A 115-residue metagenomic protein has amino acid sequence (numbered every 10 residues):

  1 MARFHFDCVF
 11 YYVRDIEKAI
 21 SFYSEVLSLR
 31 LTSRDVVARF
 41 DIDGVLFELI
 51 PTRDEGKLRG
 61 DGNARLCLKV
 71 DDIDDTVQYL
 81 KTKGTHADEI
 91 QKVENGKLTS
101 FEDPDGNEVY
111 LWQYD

Functional and structural regions predicted by a protein language model:
M1-A2, K81-D115: Vicinal oxygen chelate
M1-K18, L46, A64-L66: N-terminal beta-strand motif that seeds the catalytic metal site of vicinal oxygen chelate
V13, I42, V70: Aromatic-flanked redox-active Cys/Sec active sites in thiol-based oxidoreductases, especially the WC-centered
A19-S24, L80, G106: Conserved active-site tyrosine of GNAT-family acetyltransferases
S28-R34, H86-I90: Short secondary-structure junctions
R30-G62, E108-Y114: Conserved short beta-strand elements that form part of the metal-binding/catalytic scaffold of enzyme active sites
A38, A64, K97-T99: Short beta-strand micro-motifs in enzyme catalytic cores
L66-Q78, G84, Q91: Mid-chain, well-packed structural core segment of small domains
